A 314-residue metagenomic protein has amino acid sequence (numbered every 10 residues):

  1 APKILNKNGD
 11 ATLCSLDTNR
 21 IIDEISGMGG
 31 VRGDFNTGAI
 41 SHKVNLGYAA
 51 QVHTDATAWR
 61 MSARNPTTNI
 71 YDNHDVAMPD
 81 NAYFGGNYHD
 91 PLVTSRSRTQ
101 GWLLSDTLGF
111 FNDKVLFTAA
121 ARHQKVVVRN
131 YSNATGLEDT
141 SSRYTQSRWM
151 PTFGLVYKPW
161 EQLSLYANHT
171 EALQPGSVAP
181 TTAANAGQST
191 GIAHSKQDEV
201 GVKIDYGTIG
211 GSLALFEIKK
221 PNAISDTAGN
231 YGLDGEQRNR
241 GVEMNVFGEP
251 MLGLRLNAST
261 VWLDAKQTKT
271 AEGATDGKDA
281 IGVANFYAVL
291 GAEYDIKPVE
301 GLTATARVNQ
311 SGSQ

Functional and structural regions predicted by a protein language model:
A1-H53, A58-W59, G211-S212: Outer-membrane beta-barrel domain signature, strongest for Gram-negative TonB-dependent receptors and also present
A1-P2, D10-T12, A50-N69, V128-N133 (+4 more regions): Outer-membrane beta-barrel and related beta-rich outer-membrane complex signature in Gram-negative bacteria
P2-A11, A58-P91, E138-R143, Q188 (+2 more regions): Surface-exposed loop/turn segments flanking beta-strands in extracellular/periplasmic regions
L13-T18, N87-V93, S105, R129-R143 (+6 more regions): Extracellular loop and loop/strand-boundary signature of outer-membrane beta-barrel proteins
I22, S41-H53, P91-K220, E249 (+2 more regions): Structural signature of Gram-negative outer-membrane beta-barrels, strongest in the C-terminal barrel of TonB-dependent
G27-D34, W102-T107, V289-E293: Short, well-ordered amphipathic alpha-helices
T37-A39, G136, P298-V299: Short glycine/serine/proline-enriched coil/turn segments at secondary-structure junctions
N112, G210, L215-K219, G232-Q314: Gram-negative outer-membrane beta-barrel transporters
